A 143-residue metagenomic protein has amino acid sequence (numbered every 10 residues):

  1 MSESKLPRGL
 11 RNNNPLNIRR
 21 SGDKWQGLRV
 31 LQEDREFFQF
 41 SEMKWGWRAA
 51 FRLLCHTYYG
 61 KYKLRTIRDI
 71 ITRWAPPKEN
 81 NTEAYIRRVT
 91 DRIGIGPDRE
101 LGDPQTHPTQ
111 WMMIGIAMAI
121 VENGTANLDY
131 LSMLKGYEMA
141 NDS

Functional and structural regions predicted by a protein language model:
M1-S143: Cell-wall polysaccharide-cleaving catalytic domain and substrate-binding groove, primarily in peptidoglycan/chitin
